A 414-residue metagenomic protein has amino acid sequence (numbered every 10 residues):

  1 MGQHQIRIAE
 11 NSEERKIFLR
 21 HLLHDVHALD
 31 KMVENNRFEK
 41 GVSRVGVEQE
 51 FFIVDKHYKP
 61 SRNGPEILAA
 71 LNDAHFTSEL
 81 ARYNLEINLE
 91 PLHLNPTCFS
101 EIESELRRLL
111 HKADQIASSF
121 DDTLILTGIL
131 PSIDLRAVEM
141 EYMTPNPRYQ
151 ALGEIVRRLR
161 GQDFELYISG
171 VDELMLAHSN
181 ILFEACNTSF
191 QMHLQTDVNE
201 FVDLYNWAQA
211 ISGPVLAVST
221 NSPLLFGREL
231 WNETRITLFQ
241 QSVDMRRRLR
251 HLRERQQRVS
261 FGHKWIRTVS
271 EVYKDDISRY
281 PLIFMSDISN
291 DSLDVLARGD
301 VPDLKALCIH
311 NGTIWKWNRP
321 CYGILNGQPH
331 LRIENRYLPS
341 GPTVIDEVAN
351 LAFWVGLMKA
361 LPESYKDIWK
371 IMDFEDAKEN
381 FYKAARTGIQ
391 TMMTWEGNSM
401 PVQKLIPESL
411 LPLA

Functional and structural regions predicted by a protein language model:
M1-A414: Phosphate/nucleotide-binding catalytic core
